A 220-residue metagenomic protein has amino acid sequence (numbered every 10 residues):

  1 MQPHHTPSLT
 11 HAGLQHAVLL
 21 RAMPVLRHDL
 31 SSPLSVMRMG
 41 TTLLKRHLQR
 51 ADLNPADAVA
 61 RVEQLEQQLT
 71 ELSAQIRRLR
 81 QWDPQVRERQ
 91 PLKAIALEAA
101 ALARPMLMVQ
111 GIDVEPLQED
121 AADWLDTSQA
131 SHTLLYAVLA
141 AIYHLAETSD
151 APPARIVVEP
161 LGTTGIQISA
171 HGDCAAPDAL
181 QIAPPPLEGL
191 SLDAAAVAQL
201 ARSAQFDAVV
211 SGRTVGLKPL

Functional and structural regions predicted by a protein language model:
Q2-H4, S8-H11, Q15-A22, L30 (+2 more regions): Histidine phosphotransfer helical core of two-component systems
L14, G111-A140: Conserved short strand/loop->alpha-helix "switch" segment adjacent to the catalytic nucleotide/phosphoryl-transfer site
L20-L43, H47, S128-V158, L190-S203: Conserved ATP-binding N-box helix of the HATPase_c
G40-L43, A56-D113: Conserved DHp (HisKA) dimerization/phosphotransfer helix of two-component histidine kinases, i.e., the long coiled-coil
R61-V62, E66, W82, V86 (+5 more regions): Sequence/structural signature of long amphipathic alpha-helices that form protein-protein interaction faces
L161-A194, A198, K218-L220: Glycine-rich/acidic phosphate-handling loop/turn and adjacent ATP-lid/helix of nucleotide-binding kinase/ATPase domains
R202-L217: Glycine-rich ATP-binding loops of the HATPase_c
